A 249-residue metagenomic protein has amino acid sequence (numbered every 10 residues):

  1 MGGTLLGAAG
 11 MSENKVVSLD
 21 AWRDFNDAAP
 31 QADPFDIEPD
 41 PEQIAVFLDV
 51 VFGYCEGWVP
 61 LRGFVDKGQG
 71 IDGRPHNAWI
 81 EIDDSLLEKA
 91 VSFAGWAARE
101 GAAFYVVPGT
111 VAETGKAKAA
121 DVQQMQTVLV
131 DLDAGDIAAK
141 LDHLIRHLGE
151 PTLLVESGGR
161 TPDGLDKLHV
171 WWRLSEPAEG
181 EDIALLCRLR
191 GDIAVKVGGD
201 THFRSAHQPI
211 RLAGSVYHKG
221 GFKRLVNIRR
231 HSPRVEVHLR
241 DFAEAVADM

Functional and structural regions predicted by a protein language model:
L5-L6, G10-L168, W172-R188: Signature for HUH/AEP ssDNA processing cores
S18-A32, E38, A206-M249: C-terminal accessory nucleic-acid interaction domains of nucleic acid-metabolism proteins
P108, V195-A206: Conserved short beta-strand edge segments in small beta-sheet-based binding/regulatory domains
A119, W171, D200, H207-P209 (+1 more regions): Generic secondary-structure boundary/loop-capping signal
A138-H147, R173-D200, G220-D241: Helical (often loop-to-helix) elements that flank the catalytic cores of nucleotide-handling enzymes
G158, P162, D200-R204, F242-A243: Short C-terminal domain-edge/linker segments immediately following a structured domain
